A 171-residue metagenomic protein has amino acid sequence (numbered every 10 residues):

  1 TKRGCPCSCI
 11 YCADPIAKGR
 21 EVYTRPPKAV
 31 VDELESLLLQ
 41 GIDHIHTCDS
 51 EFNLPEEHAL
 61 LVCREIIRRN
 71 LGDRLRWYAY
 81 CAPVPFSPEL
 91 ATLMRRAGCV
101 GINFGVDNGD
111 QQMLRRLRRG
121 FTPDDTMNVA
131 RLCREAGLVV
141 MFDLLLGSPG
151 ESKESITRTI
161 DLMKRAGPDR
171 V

Functional and structural regions predicted by a protein language model:
T1-M141, D161: Radical SAM [4Fe-4S] cluster-binding motif and immediate context
I45, D169-V171: Hydrophobic beta-strand segments of well-ordered beta-sheets in folded domains
I67, R115, E154, R165-D169: C-terminal scaffold of the Radical SAM
E89-T92, P149-K164: Catalytic cores of alpha/beta
L138-D143, A166-P168: Conserved beta-strand->loop/alpha-helix structural units within folded catalytic cores of enzymes with alpha/beta
L146: Short glycine/proline-centered loop/turn elements that form peptide/ligand docking sites
